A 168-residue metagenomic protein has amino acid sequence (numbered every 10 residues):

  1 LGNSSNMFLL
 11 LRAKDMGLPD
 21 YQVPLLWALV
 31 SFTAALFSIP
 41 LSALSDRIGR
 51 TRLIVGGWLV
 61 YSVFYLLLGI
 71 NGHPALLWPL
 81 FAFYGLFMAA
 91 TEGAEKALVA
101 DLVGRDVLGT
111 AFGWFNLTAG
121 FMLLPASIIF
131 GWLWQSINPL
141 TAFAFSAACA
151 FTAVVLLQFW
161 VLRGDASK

Functional and structural regions predicted by a protein language model:
M7-V23: Short amphipathic helix-loop junctions that connect adjacent transmembrane helices in Major Facilitator Superfamily/SLC
S31-I39, G120-L124: Residue-level signature of mid-helix packing/kink "hotspots" within the transmembrane helices of 12-pass Major
F37-R50, W134-Q135: Helix-to-loop junctions at the C-terminal end of transmembrane segments in multipass secondary transporters
R52-L67, A147: Structural signature of the two symmetry-related core transmembrane helices
G69-L80: Helix-loop junctions at membrane interfaces in 12-TM secondary transporters
A90-V103: Intracellular juxtamembrane helix-capping segments at the cytosolic ends of symmetry-related transmembrane helices
W132-C149: A membrane-interface helix-boundary motif in multi-pass transporters
S146-K168: Multi-pass alpha-helical transporter architecture, strongest for 12-TM Major Facilitator/SLC carriers used
